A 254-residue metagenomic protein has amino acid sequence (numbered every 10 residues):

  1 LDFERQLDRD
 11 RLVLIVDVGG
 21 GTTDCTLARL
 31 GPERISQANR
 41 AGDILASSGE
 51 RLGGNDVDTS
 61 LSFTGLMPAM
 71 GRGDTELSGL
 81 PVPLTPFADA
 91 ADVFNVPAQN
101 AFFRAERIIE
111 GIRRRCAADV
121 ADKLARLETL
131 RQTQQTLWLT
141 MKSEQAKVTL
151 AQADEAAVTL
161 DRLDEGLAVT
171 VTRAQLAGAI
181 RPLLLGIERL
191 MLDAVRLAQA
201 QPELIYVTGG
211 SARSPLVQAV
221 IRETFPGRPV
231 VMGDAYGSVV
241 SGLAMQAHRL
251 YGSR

Functional and structural regions predicted by a protein language model:
L1-V16, S241-G252: Conserved phosphate-binding catalytic cores of ATP/NTP-utilizing and phosphoryl-transfer enzymes
R5-D8, L30-Q37, V220-G227: A glycine- and small-aliphatic-rich helix-loop capping segment at beta-alpha/alpha-beta transitions that lines
I15-D24, G53-N55, G209-S211: A short acidic Gly-Thr/Ser loop motif
R29-R162: Phosphate-binding glycine-rich/basic clefts of nucleotide- and phosphate-handling proteins, predominantly
D74-D89, D193-A194, A198-G210: Short glycine-rich phosphate-binding loop at a beta-alpha junction
E128-T136, E165-V195: Adenine-nucleotide phosphate-binding core of ATP-dependent small-molecule kinases
R131, Q135-W138, P202-I221: Glycine-rich phosphate-binding loops at beta-strand->alpha-helix junctions
Q218-M245: Conserved phosphate-binding/catalytic loops in two-lobed NTP-binding clefts
